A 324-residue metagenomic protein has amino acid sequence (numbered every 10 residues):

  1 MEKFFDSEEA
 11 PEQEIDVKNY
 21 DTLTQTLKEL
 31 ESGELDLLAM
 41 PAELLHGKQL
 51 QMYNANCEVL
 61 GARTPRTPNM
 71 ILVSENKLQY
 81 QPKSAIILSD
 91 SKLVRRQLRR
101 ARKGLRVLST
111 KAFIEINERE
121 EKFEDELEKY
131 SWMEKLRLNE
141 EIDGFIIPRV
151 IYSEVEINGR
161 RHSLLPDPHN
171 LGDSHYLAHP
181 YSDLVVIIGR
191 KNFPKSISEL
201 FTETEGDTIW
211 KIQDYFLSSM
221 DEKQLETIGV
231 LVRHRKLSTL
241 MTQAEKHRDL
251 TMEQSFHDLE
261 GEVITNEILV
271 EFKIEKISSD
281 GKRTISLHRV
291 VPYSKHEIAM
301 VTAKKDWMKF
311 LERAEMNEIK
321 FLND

Functional and structural regions predicted by a protein language model:
M1-T24, R96, R100-D324: Small-molecule-sensing regulatory modules
T22-K28, K77-Y80: Short acidic low-complexity segments
T26-N69: Short beta-strand-centered segments that line the small-molecule binding cleft or hinge of alpha/beta clamshell
N56-L78, L177-F193, I197: Hydrophobic/proline-rich hinge and linker segments of small-molecule sensing/allosteric domains, predominantly
M70-I87, A101: Flexible hinge/capping segments at coil-to-helix
